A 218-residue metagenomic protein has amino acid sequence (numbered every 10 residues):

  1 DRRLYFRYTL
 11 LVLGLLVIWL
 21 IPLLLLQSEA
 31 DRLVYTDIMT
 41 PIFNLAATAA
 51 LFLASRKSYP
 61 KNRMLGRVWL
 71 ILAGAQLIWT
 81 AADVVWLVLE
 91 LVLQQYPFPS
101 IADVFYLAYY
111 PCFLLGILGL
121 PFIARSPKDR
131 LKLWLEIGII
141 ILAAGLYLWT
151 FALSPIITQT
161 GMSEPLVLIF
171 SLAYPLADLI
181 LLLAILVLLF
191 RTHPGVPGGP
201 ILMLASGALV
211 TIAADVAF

Functional and structural regions predicted by a protein language model:
D1-F218: Polytopic alpha-helical membrane-helix bundles and their juxtamembrane interface segments in multi-pass membrane
